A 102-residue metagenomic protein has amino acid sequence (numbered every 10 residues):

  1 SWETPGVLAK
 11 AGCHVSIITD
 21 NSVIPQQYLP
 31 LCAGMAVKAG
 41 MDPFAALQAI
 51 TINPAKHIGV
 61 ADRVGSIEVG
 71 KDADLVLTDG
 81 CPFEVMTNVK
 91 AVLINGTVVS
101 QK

Functional and structural regions predicted by a protein language model:
S1-T78: His/Asp/Glu-enriched, well-ordered alpha-helical/loop segment that forms or immediately abuts the divalent-metal
E68-K102: C-terminal cap of metal-dependent C-N hydrolases
